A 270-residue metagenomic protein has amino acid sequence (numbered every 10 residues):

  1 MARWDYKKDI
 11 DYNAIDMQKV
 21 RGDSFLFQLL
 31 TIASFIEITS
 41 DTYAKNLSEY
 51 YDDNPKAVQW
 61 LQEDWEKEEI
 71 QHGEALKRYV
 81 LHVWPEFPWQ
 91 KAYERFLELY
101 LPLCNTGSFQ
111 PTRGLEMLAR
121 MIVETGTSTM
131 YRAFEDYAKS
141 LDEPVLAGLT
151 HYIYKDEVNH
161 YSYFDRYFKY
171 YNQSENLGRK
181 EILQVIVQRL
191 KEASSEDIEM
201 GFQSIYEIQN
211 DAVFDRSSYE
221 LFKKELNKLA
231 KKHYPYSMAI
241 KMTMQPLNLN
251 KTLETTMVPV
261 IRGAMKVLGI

Functional and structural regions predicted by a protein language model:
M1-I270: Non-heme di-metal
